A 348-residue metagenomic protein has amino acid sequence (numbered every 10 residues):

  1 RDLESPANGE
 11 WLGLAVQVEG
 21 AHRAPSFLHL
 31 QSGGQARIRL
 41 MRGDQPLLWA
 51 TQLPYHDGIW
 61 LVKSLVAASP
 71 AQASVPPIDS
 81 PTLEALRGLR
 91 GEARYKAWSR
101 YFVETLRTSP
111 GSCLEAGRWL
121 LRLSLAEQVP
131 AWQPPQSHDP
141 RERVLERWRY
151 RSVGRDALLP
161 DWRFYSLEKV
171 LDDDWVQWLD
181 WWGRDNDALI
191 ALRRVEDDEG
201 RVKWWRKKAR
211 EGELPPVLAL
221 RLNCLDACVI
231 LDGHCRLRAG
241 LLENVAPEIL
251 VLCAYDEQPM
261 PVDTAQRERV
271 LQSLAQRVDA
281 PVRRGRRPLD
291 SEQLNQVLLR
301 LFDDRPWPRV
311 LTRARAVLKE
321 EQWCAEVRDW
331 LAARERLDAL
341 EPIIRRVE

Functional and structural regions predicted by a protein language model:
R1-Y55, I59, L237, V245-A246 (+1 more regions): Solvent-exposed functional surfaces
V18-V229, E248: Short alpha-helix boundary/capping and kink motifs at helix termini
V129, D232-R236, L298: Residue-level signal for functionally critical sites in structured catalytic/ligand-binding pockets
G183-E196, P215, A219-C224, L241 (+2 more regions): C-terminal or late-domain output modules
A227-E243: A sequence-level detector for short glycine-anchored, His/Arg-bearing signature motifs that mark catalytic or binding
